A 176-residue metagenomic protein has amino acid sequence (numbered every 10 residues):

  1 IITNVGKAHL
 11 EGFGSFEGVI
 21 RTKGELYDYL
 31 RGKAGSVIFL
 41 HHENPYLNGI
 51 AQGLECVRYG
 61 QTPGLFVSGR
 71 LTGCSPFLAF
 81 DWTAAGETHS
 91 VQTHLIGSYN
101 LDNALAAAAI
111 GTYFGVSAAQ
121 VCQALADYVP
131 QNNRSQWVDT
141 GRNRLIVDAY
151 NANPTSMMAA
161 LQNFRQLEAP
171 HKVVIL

Functional and structural regions predicted by a protein language model:
I1-R144, A169-P170: Acidic, Mg2+-coordinating active-site environments of NTP-dependent enzymes
P130-N133, A149-L176: Active-site beta-alpha connecting loops in nucleotide-dependent enzymes
